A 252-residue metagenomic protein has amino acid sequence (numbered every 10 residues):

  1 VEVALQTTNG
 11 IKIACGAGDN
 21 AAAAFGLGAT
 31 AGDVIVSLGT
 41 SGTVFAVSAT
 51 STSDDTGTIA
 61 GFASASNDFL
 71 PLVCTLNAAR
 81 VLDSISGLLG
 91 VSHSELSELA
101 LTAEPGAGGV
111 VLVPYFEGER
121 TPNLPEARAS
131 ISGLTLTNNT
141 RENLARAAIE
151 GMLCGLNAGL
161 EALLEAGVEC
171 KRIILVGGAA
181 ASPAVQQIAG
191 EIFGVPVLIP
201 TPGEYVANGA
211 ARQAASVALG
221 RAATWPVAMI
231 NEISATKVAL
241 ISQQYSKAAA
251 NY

Functional and structural regions predicted by a protein language model:
V1-S66, G106, N139, A184 (+1 more regions): ATP-dependent carbohydrate kinase catalytic cores
A46-S53, G57, A63-Y252: Glycine/Thr-rich phosphate-binding loops that ligate phosphate moieties of nucleotide and other phosphorylated ligands
